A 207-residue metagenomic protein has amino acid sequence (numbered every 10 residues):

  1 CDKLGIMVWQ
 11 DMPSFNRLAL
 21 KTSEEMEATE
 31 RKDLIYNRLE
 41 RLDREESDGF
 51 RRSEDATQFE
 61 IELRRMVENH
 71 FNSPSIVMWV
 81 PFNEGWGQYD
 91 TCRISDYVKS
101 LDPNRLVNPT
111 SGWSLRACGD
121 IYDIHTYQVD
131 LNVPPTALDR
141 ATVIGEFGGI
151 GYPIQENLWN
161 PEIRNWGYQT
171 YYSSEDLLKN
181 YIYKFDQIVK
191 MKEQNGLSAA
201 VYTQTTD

Functional and structural regions predicted by a protein language model:
D2-D120, L131-V133, A137-D139, E162: Active-site mouth of glycoside hydrolases
E60, S75-W79, P134-D207: Substrate-binding clefts and catalytic carboxylate motifs of secreted carbohydrate-active enzymes
W86, S114, Q128-V129, G148-G151 (+1 more regions): Short, solvent-exposed loop/turn segments at secondary-structure junctions
